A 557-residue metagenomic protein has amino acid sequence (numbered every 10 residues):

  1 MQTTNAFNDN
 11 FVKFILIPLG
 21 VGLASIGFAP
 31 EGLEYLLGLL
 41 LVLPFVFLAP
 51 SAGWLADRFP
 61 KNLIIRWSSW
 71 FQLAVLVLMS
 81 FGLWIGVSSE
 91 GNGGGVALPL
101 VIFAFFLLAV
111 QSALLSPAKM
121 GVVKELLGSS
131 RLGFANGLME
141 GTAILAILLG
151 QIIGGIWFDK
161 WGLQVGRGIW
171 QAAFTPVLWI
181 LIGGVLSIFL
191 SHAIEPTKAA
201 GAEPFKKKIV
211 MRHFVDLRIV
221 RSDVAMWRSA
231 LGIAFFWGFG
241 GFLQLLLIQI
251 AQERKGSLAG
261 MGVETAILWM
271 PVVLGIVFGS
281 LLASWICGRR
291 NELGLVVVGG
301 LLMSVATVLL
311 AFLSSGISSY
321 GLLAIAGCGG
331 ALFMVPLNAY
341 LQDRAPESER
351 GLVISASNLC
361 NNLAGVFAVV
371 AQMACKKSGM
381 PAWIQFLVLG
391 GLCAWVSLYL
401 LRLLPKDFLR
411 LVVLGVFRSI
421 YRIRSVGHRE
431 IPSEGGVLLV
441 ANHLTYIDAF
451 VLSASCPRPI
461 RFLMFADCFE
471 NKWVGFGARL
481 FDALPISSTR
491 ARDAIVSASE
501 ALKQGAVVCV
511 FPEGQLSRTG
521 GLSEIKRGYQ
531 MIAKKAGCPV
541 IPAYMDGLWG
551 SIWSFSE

Functional and structural regions predicted by a protein language model:
M1-L16, L37-V75, L100-D159, R228 (+3 more regions): Substrate-agnostic recognition of the 12-TM MFS/MFS-like secondary transporter fold
I15-I26, S80-E90, I147-I180, Q249 (+3 more regions): Transmembrane alpha-helix termini and helix-breaking/packing motifs in multi-pass membrane transporters
R58-A74, W285-L302, A382: Cytoplasmic membrane-interface "Motif A"-like loop-to-helix N-cap segments of 12-TM Major Facilitator Superfamily
W70-G94, L301-S315: C-terminal ends and interior cores of transmembrane alpha-helices in multi-pass membrane transporters/permeases
G95-F105, A109, F134-A200, M270 (+3 more regions): Hydrophobic alpha-helical transmembrane segments
P196-G232: Juxtamembrane intracellular "pre-TM" segments in multi-pass secondary transporters
S419, S433-R490, V496, W553: Catalytic core of membrane glycerolipid acyltransferases/transacylases, capturing the structured, soluble-facing
G427, K503, V507, R518-E557: A cross-family acyltransferase "interaction/gating" segment
